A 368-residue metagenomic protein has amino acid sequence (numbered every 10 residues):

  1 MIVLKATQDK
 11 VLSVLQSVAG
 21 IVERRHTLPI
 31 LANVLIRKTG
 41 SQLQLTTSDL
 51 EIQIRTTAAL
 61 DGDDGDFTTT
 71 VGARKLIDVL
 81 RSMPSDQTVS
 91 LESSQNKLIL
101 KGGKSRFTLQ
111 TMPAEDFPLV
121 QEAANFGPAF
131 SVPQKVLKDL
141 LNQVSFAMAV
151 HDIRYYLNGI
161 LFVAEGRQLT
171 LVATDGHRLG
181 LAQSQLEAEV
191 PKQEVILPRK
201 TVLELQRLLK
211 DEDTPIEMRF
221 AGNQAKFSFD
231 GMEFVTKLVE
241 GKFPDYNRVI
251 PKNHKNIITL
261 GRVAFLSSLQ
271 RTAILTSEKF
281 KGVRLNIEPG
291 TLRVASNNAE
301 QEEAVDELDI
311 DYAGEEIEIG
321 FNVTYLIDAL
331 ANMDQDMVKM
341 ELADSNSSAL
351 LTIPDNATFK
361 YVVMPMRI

Functional and structural regions predicted by a protein language model:
M1-I368: Structural preference for solvent-exposed beta-strand-turn elements and adjacent flexible terminal/loop segments within
